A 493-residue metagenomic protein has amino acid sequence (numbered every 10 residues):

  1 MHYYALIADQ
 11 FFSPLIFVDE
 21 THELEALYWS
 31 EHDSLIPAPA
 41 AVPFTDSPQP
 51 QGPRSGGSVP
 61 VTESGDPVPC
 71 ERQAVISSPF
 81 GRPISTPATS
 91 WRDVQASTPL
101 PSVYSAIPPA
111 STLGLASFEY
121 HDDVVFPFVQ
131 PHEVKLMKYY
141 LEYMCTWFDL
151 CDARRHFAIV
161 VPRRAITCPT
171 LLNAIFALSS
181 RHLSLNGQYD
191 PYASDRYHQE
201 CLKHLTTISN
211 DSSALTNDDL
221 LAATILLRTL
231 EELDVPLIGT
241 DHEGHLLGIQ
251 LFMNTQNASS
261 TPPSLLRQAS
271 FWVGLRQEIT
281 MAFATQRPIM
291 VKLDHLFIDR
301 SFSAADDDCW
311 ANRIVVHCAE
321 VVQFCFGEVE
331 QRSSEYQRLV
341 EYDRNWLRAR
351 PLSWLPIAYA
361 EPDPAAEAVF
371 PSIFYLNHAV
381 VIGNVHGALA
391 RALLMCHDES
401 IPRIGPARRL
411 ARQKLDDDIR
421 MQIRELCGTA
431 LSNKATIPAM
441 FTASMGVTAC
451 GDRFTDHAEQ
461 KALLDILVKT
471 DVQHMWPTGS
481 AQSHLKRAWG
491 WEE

Functional and structural regions predicted by a protein language model:
M1-T216, V235-E493: Intrinsically disordered, low-complexity activation-like regions
A223-L227: HEAT-repeat alpha-solenoid elements in large eukaryotic scaffold proteins
